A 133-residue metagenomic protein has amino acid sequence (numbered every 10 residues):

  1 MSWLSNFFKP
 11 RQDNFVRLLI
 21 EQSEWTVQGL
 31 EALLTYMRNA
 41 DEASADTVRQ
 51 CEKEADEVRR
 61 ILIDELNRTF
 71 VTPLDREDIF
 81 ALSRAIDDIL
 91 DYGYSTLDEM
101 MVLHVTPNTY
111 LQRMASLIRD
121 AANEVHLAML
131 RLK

Functional and structural regions predicted by a protein language model:
M1-K133: Cytosolic, long alpha-helical scaffolding segments
